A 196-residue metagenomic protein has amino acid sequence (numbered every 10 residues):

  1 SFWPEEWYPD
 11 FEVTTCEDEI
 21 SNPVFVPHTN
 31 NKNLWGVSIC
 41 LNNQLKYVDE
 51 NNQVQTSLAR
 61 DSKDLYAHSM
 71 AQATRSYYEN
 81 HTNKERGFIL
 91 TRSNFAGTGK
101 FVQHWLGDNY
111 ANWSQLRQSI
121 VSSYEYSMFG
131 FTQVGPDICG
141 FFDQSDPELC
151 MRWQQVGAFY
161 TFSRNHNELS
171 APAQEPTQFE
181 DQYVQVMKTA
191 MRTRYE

Functional and structural regions predicted by a protein language model:
S1-E196: Catalytic-domain carbohydrate-binding cleft regions of carbohydrate-active enzymes
